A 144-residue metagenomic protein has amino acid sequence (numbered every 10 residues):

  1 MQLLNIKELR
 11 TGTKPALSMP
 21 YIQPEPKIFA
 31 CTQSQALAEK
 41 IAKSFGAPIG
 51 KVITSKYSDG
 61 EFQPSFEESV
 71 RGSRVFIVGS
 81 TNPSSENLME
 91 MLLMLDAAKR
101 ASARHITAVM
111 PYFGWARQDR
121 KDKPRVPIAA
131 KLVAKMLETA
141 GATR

Functional and structural regions predicted by a protein language model:
M1-R144: PRPP-associated nucleotide enzymes
